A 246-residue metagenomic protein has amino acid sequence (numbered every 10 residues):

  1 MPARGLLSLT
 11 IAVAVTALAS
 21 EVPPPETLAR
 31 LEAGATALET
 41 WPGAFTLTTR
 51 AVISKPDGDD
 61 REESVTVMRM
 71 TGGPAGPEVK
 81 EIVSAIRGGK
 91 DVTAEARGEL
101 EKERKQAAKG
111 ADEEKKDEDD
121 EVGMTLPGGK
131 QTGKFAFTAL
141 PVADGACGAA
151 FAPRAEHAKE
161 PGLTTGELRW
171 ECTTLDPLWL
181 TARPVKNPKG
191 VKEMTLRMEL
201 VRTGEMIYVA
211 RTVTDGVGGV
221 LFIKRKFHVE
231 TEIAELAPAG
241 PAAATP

Functional and structural regions predicted by a protein language model:
M1-S8: Bacterial N-terminal signal peptides that target proteins for export
S8-T16: Bacterial N-terminal signal peptides
S20-T164, D176, V185-M194, F222-P246: Structured extracytoplasmic
P56, C172-T173, T203-G204: Short, ordered coil/turn segments that flank beta-strands lining enzyme active or ligand-binding pockets
G166-L168, L178, A182-V185, L196-M198 (+1 more regions): Mature extracytoplasmic/lumenal regions of exported proteins
E171-T181, I207-V213: Extended soluble regions of mature proteins
V201, M206-E232: Cysteine/selenocysteine-centered motifs that mediate thiol-based redox chemistry or coordinate metal-sulfur cofactors
